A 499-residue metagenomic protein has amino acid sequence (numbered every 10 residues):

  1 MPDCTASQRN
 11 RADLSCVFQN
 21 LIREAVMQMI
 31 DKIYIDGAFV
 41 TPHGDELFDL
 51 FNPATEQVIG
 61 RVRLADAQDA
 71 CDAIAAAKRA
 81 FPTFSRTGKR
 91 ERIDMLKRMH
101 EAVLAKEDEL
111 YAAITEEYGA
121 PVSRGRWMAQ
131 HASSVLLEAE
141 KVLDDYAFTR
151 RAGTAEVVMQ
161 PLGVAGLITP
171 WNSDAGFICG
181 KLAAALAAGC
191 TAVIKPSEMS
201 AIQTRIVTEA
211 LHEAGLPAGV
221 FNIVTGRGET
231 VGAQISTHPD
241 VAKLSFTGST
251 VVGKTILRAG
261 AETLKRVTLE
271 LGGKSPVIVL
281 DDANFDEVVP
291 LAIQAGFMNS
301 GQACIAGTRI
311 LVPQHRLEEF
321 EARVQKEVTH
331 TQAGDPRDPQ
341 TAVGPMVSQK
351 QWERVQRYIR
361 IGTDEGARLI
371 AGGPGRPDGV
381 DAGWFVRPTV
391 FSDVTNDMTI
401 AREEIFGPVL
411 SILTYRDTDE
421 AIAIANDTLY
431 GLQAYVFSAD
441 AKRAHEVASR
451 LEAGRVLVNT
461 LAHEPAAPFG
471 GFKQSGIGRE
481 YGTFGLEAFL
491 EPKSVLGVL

Functional and structural regions predicted by a protein language model:
M1-D3, Q8-R11: Short, often N-terminal, low-complexity regions that either remain intrinsically disordered or form a short helix
R9, C16, N20-G153, V347: N-terminal Rossmann-like NAD(P)+-binding subdomain of aldehyde/semialdehyde dehydrogenases
T55-R61, V241, I278, Q332 (+4 more regions): Conserved C-terminal structural/oligomerization subdomain of aldehyde/semialdehyde dehydrogenase
E56, A77, R92, I114 (+10 more regions): Residue-level signal for inorganic ion chemistry
I59-A65, A80-R86, G166-L167, V277-V279 (+5 more regions): Short, well-ordered beta-strand elements within core beta-sheets of diverse protein domains
F81, S85, H100-E107, Y111 (+18 more regions): Structural signal for hydrophobic packing residues in well-ordered secondary-structure cores of soluble enzyme domains
F148-E287, Y415: Rossmann-like NAD(P) dinucleotide-binding subdomain of oxidoreductase/dehydrogenase enzymes
V251-V394, V458: ALDH superfamily catalytic-core signature
